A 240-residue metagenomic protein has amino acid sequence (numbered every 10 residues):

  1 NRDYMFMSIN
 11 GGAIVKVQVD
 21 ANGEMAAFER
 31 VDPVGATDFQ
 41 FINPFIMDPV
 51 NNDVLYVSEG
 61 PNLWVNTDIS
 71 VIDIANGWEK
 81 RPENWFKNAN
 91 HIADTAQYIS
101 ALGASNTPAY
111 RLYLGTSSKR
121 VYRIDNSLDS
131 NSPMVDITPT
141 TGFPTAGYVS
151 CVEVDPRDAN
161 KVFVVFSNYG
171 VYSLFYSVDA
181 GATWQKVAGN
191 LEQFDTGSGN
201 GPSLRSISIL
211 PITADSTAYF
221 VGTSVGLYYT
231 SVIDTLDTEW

Functional and structural regions predicted by a protein language model:
N1, D38-V50, T95-T107, C151-D158 (+1 more regions): Structural signature of eukaryotic scaffold interfaces centered on beta-propeller domains
Y4, D53-V54, R111, K161 (+1 more regions): Conserved core beta-strand positions within WD40 beta-propeller blades
S8, K16-A21, F45, V65-D68 (+5 more regions): Conserved Ser/Thr-centered positions that define the repeating blades of beta-propeller domains
N22-E29, V71-E79, D129-D136, A182-Q185 (+1 more regions): Beta-strand initiation motifs
A27-T37, W78-T95, I137-F143, G189-G199: Surface-exposed loop and turn segments in beta-propeller and other repeat-based domains that flank or scaffold
R157-N160, V165-Y172, L191-V232: Loop/turn-rich, solvent-exposed surfaces of beta-rich toroidal or solenoidal domains
